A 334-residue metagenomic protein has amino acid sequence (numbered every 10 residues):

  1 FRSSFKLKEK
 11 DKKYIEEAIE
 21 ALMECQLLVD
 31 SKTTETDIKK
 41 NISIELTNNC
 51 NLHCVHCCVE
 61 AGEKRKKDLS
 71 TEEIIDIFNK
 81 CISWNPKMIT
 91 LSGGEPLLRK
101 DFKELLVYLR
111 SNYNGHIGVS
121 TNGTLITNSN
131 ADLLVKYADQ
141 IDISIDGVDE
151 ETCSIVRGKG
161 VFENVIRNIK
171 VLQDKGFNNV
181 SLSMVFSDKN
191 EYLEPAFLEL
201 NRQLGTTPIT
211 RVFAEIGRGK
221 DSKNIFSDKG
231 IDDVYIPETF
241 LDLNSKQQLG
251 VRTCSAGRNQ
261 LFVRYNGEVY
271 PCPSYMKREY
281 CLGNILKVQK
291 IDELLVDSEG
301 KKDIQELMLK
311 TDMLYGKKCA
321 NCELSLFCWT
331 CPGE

Functional and structural regions predicted by a protein language model:
F1-T47: Long, charge-rich, low-complexity alpha-helical segments
T36-D37, N41-E72, W84: Canonical Radical SAM [4Fe-4S] cluster-binding loop centered on the CxxxCxxC motif and its immediate flanking residues
N49-V59, P271-S274, G316-E334: Local cysteine-cluster metal-coordination motifs and their immediate loop/turn environment, predominantly Fe-S cluster
E63-R65, D149-V156, G219-D221: A short acidic, helix-capping loop that chelates divalent metal ions and anchors anionic groups
T71-S92, R99-V212: Radical SAM/AdoMet-radical enzyme domain recognition
F177, E215-L249, S274-N321: C-terminal accessory region of radical SAM enzymes
C254-R258: Short, small/polar residue-rich loop motifs at catalytic or cofactor-binding pockets
V263-R264: Short, acidic, Ser/Thr-enriched surface-loop or helix-capping motifs
